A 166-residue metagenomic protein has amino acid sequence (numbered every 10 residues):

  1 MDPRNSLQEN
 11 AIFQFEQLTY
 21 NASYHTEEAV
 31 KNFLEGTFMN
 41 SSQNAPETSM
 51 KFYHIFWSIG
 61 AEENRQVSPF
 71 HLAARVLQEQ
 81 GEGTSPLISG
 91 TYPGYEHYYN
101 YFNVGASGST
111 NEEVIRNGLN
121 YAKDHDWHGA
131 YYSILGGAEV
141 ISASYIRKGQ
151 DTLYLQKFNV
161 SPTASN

Functional and structural regions predicted by a protein language model:
M1-L7, G94-N166: Non-catalytic cell-wall polysaccharide-engagement segments
M1-R65, I146-N166: Cell-wall glycan-active module
L7, L18, L34, L72 (+5 more regions): Generic detector of leucine side chains in alpha-helical contexts
S23, E27, A45-Y53, R65 (+3 more regions): Solvent-exposed, acidic/flexible segments
E27, K31, Y53-W57, P69-A73 (+3 more regions): Extracytoplasmic/secreted envelope proteins and their assembly/folding machinery, especially bacterial periplasmic
H54-T84: Short, functionally critical alpha-helical segments immediately adjacent to catalytic or ligand/cofactor-binding
W57, L77-Q80, Y92, H97 (+1 more regions): Generic hydrophobic/packing signal
S85-Y92: Short, solvent-exposed loop/turn and secondary-structure capping segments
